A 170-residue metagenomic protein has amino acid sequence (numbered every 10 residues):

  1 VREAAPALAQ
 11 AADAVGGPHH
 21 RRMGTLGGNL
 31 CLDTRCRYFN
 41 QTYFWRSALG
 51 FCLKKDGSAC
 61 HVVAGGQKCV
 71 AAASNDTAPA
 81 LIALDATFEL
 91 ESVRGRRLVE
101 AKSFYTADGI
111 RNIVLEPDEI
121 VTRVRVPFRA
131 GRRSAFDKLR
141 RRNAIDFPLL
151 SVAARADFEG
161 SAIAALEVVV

Functional and structural regions predicted by a protein language model:
V1-V170: C-terminal structural segment of proteins
